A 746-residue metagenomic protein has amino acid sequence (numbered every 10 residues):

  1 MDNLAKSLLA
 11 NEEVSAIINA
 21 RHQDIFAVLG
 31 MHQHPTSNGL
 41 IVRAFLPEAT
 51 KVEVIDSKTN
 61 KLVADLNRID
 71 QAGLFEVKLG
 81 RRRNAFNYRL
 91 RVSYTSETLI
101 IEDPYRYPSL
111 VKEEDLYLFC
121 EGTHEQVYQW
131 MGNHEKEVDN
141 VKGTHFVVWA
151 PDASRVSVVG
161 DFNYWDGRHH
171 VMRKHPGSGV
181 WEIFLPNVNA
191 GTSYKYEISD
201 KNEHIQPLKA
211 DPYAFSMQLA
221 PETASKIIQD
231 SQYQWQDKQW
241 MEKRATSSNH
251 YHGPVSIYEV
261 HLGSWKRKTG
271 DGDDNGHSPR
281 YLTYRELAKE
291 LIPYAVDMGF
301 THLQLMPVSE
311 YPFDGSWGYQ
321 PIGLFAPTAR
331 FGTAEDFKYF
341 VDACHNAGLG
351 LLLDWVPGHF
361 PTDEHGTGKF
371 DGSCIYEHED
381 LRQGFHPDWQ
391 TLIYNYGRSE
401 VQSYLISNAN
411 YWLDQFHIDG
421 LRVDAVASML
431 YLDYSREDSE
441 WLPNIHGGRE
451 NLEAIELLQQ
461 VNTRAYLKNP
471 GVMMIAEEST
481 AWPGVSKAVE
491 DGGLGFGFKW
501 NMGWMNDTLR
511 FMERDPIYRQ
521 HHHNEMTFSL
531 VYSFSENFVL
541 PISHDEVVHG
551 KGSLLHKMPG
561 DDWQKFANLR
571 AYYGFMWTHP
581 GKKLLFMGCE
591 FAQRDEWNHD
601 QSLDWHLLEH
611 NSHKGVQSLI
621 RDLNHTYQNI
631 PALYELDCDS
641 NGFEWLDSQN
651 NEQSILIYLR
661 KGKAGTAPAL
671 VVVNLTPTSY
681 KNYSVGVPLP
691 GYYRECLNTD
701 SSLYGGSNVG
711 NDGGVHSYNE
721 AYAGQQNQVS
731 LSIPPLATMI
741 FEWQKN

Functional and structural regions predicted by a protein language model:
M1-P254, D273-N275, Y284-A295, G299 (+3 more regions): Carbohydrate-interacting/catalytic domains
V52, V156, L303-L305, L421 (+1 more regions): Hydrophobic residues within beta-strands of alpha/beta enzymes
N67-R68, R173, D314-G318, T362-K369 (+3 more regions): Short glycine-biased active-site loop of nucleotidyltransferases that positions the nucleotide triphosphate and helps
D70, A150-D152, F162, P176 (+10 more regions): Short, flexible loop/turn elements at secondary-structure junctions
A214-Q218, K238-H252, H261-E450, V715: Substrate-binding/active-site clefts of carbohydrate-active enzymes
I292, V341, A409-L413, N462 (+4 more regions): Non-transmembrane alpha-helical segments in soluble domains of secreted/periplasmic/extracellular proteins
H417-D419, Y434-D600, L607, Q628-D700 (+1 more regions): Conserved alpha/beta catalytic core and glycan-binding cleft of carbohydrate-active enzymes
